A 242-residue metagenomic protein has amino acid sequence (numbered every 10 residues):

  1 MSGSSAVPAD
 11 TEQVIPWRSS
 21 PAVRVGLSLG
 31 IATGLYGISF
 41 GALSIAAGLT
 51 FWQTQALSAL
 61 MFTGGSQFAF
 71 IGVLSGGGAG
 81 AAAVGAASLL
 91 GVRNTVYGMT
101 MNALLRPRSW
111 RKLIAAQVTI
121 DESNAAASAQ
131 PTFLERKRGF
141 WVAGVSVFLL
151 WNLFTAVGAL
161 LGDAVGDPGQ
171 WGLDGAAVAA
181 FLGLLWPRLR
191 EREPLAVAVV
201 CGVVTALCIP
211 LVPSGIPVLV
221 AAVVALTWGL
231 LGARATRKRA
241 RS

Functional and structural regions predicted by a protein language model:
M1-A22, L134, A233-S242: Intrinsically disordered, low-complexity non-transmembrane regions of multi-pass membrane transporters
T11, V84-D174: Helix-loop-helix junctions within the multi-pass membrane cores of secondary transporters/permeases
E12-A22, S44-F51, S75-A79, L104-R108 (+3 more regions): Short juxtamembrane and helix-loop transition motifs at transmembrane-helix boundaries in membrane proteins
V14, V23-A116, L134: Pore-lining transmembrane helices
S20-Y36, L49-Q55, L60-T63, G169-R190 (+2 more regions): Helical membrane-embedded segments and adjacent short helical loop/helix-boundary regions of multi-pass membrane
V96-L104, A125-P131, G183-R190, W228-A240: C-terminal ends of transmembrane helices
E135-V220, T227, L231: Membrane-embedded alpha-helical modules
